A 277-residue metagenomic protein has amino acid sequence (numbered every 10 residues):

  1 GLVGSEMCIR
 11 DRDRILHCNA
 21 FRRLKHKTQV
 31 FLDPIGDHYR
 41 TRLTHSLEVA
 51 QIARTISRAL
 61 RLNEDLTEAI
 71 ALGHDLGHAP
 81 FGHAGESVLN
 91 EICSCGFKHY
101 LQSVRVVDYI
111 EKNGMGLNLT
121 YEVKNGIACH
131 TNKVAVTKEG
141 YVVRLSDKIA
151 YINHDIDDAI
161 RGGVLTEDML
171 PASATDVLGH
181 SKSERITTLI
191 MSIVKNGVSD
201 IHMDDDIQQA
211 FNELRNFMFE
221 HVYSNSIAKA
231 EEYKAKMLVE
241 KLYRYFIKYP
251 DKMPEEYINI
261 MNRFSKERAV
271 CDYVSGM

Functional and structural regions predicted by a protein language model:
L2-I9: Short, small-residue-biased leader/transition segments that mark boundaries at the very start of proteins
I35-L66: Alpha-helical phosphate/pyrophosphate-handling elements in metalloenzyme active cores
V49, H74, S103, D147 (+2 more regions): Divalent metal-coordination and catalytic microenvironments
L60-G73, T120-G126, K138-V142, E267-C271: Alpha-helical scaffolds flanking conserved acidic
G77-F81, A150: Short active-site segment of divalent metal-dependent hydrolases/proteases that encodes the spacing between
L101-L165: Histidine/acidic-rich helix-loop-helix segments that form or flank divalent-metal centers in metalloenzyme catalytic
V136-K236: Helix-loop elements that line ligand-binding/catalytic pockets
S224-V270: C-terminal hydrophobic structural anchor segments that stabilize assembly/packing rather than catalytic chemistry
